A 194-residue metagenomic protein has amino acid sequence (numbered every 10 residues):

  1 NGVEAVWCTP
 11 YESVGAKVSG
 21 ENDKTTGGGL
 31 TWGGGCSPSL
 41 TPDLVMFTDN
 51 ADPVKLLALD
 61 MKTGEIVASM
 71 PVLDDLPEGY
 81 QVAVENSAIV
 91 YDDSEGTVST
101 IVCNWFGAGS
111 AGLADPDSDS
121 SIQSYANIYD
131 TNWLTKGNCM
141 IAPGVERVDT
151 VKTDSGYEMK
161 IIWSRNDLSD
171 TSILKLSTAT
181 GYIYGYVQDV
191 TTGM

Functional and structural regions predicted by a protein language model:
N1-M194: Extracytoplasmic/lumenal domain signature
